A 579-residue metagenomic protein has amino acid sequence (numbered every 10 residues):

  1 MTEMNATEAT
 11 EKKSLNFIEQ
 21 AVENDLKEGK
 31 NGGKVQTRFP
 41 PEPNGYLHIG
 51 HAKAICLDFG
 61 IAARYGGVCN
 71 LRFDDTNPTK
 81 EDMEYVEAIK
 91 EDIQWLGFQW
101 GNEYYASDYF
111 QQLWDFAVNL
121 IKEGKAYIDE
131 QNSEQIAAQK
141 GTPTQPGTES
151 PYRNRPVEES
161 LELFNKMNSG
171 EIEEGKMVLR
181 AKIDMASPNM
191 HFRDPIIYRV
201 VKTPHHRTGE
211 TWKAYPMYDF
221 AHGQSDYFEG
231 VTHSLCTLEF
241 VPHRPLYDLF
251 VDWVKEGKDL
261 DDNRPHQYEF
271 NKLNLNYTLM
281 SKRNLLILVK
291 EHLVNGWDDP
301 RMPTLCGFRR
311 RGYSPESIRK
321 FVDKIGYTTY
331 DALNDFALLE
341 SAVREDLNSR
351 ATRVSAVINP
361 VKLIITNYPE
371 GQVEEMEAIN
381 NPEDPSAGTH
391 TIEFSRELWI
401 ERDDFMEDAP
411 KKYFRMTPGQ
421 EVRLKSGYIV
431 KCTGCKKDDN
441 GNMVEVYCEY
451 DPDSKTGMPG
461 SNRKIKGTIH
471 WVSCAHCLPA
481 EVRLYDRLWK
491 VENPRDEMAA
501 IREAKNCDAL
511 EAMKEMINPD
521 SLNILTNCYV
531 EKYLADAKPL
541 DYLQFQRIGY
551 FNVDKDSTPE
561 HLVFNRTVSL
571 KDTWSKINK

Functional and structural regions predicted by a protein language model:
M1-K13, K579: Basic/polar N-terminal segments that are highly enriched at the extreme N-terminus, encompassing both cleavable
K13-K90, H206-T237: N-terminal catalytic cores of NTP/NDP-binding nucleotidyl/phosphoryl-transfer enzymes
G29, D58, I89, L120 (+3 more regions): Residue-level signal for inorganic ion chemistry
P40-P43, R72-K80, N102-Q111, E134 (+5 more regions): Conserved short loop/turn motifs at secondary-structure junctions
L71, D75-N77, M83, Y105 (+5 more regions): Active-site cores that bind ATP or allylic diphosphates and position pyrophosphate for catalysis
Y85-Q111, F116-N119, G124-Y127: A glycine-rich helix N-cap at a beta->alpha junction
F240, R244, D248-F250, E316-R319 (+2 more regions): Core subunits and conserved enzymes of cellular information-processing and envelope-translocation systems across
D262-A342: Long, charged, mostly alpha-helical binding arms that flank functional sites
